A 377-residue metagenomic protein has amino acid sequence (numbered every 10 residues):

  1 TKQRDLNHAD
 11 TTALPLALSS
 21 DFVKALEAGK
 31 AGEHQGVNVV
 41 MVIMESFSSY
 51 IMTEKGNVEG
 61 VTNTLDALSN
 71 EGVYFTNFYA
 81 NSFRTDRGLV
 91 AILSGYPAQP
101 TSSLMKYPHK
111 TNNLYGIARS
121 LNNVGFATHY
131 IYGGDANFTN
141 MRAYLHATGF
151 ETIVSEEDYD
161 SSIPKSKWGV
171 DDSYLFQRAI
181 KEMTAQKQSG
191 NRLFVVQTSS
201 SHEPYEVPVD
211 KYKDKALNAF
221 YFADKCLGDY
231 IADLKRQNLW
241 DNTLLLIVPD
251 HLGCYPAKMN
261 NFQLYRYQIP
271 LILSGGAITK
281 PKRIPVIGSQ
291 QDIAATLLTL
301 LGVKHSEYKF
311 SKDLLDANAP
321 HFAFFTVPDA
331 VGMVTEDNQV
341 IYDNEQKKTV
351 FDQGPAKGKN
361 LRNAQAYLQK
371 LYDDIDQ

Functional and structural regions predicted by a protein language model:
T1-K309, A317-P328: Soluble catalytic regions of membrane-associated enzymes that act on cell-envelope and secretory-pathway components
H305, F310-Q377: Phosphate/adenylate-binding glycine loop and adjacent helical scaffold
